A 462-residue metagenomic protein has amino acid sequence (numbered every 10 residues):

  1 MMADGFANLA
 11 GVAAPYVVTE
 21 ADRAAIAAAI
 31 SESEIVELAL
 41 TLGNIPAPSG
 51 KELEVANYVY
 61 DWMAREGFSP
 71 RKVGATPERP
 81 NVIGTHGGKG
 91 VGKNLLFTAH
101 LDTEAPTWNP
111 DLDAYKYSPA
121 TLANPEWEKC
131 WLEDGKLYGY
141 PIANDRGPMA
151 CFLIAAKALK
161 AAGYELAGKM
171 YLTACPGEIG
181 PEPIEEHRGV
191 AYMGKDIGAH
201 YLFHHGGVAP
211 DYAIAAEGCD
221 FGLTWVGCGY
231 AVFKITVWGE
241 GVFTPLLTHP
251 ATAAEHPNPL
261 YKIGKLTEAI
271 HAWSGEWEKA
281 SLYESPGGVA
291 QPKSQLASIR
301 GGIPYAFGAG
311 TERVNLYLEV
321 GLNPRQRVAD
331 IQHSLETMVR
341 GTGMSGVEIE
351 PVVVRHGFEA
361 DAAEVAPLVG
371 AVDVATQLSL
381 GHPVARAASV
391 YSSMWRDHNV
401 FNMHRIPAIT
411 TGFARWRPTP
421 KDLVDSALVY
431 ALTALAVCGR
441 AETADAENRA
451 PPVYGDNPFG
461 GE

Functional and structural regions predicted by a protein language model:
M1-A29, S33, L40, R65 (+3 more regions): Metal-dependent amide/peptide-bond hydrolase catalytic core, centered on the "pita-bread" metallohydrolase fold
L9, T107-L132, E182-H204, P286 (+1 more regions): Charged, glycine/proline-rich intrinsically disordered loops and linkers
L38, A47-G92: A non-catalytic alpha/beta surface segment that caps or lines the substrate-entry region of metallo-dependent hydrolase
G92-Y171, G180, G206: Active-site metal-coordination/substrate-binding segment of hydrolases, especially metallo-dependent peptidases
N94-L96, L137, D211-A215, K234 (+1 more regions): Short glycine-aspartate micro-motif
F97-H100, T173-C175, I214-E217, T236 (+1 more regions): Short beta-strand segments
P141-V232: Acidic/histidine-rich catalytic neighborhood of metal-dependent amide-processing enzymes
